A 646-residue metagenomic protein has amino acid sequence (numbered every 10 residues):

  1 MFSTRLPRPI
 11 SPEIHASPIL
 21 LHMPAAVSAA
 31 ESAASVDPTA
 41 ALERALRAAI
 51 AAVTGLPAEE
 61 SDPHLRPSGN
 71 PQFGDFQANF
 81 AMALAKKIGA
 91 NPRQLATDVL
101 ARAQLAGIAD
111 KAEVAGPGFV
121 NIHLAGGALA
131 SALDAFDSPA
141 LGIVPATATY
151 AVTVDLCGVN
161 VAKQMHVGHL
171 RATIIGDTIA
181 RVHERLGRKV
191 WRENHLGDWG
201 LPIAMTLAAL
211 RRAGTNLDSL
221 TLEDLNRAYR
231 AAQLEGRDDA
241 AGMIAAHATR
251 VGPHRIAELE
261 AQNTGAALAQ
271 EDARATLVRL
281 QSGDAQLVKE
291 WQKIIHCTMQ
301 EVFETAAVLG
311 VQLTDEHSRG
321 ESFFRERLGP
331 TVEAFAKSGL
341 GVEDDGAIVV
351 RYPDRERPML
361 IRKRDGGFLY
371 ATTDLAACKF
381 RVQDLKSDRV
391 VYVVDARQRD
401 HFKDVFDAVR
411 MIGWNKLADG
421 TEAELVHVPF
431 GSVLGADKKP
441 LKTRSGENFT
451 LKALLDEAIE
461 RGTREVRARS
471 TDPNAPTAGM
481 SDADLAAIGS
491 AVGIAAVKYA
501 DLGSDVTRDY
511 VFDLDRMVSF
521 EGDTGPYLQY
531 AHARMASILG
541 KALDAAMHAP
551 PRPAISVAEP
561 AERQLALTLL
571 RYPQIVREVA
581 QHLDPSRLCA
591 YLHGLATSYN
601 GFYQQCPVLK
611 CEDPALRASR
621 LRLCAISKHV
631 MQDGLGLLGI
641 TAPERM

Functional and structural regions predicted by a protein language model:
F2, L6, I19-A130, L141 (+1 more regions): Non-catalytic interaction-recognition regions
S131-F136: Short, charged, solvent-exposed linker or helix-capping segments at domain edges/interfaces that act as flexible hinges
